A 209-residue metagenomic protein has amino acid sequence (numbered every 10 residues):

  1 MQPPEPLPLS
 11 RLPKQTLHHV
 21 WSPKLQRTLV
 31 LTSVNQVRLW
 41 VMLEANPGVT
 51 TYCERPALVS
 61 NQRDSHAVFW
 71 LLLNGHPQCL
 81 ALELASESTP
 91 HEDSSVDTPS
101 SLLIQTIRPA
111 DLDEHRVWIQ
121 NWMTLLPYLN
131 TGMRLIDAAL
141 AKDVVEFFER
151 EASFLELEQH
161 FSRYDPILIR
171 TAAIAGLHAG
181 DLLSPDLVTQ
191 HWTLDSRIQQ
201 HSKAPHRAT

Functional and structural regions predicted by a protein language model:
M1-T209: Electrostatic, structured charged patches in enzyme active sites and in nucleic-acid/phosphate-binding
